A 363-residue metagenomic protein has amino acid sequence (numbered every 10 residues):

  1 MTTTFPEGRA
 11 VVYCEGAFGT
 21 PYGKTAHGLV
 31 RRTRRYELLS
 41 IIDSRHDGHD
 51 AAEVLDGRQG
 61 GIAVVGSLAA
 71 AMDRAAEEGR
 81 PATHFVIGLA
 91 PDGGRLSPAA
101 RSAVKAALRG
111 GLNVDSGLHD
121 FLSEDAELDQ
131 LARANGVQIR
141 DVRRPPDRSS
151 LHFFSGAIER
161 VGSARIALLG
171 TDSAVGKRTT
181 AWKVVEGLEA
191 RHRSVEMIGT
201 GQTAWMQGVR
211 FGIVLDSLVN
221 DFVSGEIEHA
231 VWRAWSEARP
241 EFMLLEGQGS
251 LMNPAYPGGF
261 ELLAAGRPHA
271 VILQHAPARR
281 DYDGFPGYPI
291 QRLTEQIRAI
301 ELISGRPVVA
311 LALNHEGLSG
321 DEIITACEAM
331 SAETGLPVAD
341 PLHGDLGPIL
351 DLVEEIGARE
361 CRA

Functional and structural regions predicted by a protein language model:
M1-E37, V185-G187: N-terminal phosphate-binding or glycine-rich loops at protein starts, especially the Walker A/P-loop of NTPases
E37-G48, D115-L118, G199, I272-H275 (+1 more regions): Short internal beta-strands
I42-A63, A204-D216: N-terminal beta-loop-helix "entrance" segment that forms/cooperates in small-molecule cofactor or anionic ligand
L55-E77, L96-A100: Glycine-rich, highly charged phosphate/nucleotide-binding loops
A103-R165: Extreme N-terminal, non-catalytic leader segments that precede Walker-type/kinase nucleotide-binding cores
H119-L122, D129, P146-S149, G156 (+2 more regions): Conserved catalytic-core segment of NTP-binding enzymes
S149-M197: Walker A (P-loop) phosphate-binding motif
V185-F222, E328: N-terminal phosphate/diphosphate-binding loop that engages ATP/GTP or pyrophosphate donors across diverse enzyme folds
